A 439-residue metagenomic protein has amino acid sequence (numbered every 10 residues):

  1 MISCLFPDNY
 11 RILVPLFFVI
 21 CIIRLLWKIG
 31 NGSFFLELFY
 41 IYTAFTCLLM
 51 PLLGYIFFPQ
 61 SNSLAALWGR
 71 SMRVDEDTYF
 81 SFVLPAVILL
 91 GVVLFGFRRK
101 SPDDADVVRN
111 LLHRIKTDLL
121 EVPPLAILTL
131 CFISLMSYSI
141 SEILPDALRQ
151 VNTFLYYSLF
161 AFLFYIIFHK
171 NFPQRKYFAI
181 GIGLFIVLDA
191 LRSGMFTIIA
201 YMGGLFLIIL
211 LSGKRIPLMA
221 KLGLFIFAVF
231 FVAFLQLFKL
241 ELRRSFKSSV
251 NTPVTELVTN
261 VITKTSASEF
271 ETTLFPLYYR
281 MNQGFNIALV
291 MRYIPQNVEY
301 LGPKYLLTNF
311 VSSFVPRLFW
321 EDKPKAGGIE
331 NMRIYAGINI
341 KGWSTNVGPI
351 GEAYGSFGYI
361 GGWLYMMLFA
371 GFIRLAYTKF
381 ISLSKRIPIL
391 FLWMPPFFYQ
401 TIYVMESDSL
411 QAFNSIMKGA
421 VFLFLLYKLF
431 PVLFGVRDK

Functional and structural regions predicted by a protein language model:
M1-D103, M202, F206-L211, R215-F231 (+1 more regions): N-terminal "leader" segments that precede or initiate the main folded domain
I12-I20, L84-L90, Y156, G355-R374: Hydrophobic alpha-helical transmembrane segments
G32-A44, T117-I127, F172-I180, F380-W393: Membrane-interfacial loop-to-transmembrane alpha-helix junctions, especially the N-terminal start
R98-P124, D438-K439: Membrane-interfacial, low-structure loops and terminal tails that flank and connect transmembrane helices in multi-pass
I140-L144, Y157, A161-N251: Internal alpha-helical transmembrane segments
E142, D146, G342-K439: Hydrophobic alpha-helical segments
G223-P324: Aromatic-rich transmembrane-lumenal/periplasmic boundary elements in polytopic membrane proteins
V298-I360: Long extracytoplasmic/lumenal interhelical loops at the membrane interface of multi-pass membrane proteins
